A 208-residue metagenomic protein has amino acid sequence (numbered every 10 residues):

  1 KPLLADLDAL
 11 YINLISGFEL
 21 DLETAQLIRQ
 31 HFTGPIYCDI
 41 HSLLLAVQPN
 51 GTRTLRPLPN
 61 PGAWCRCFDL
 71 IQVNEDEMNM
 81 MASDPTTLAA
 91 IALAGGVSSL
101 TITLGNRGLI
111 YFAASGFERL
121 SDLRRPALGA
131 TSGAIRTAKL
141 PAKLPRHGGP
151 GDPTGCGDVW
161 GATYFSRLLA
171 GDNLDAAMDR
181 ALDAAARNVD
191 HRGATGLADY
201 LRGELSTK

Functional and structural regions predicted by a protein language model:
K1-A5, Q26-L27: Short amphipathic alpha-helix with an adjacent loop that forms part of the alpha/beta core around
K1-P2, L20-D21, G196-R202: General structural signal for secondary-structure boundaries
L3-A5, F68-L70, Y164: A short alpha-helix capping/helix-coil boundary motif
D8-A9, G161: Short SAM/SAH-binding signature in class I
A9, N13-I91, V97-S98, N106-G108 (+1 more regions): Conserved beta-alpha-beta core of the PfkB/ribokinase-like small-molecule kinase fold
P57, T86-K208: Conserved phosphate-binding/catalytic region of the ribokinase-like
